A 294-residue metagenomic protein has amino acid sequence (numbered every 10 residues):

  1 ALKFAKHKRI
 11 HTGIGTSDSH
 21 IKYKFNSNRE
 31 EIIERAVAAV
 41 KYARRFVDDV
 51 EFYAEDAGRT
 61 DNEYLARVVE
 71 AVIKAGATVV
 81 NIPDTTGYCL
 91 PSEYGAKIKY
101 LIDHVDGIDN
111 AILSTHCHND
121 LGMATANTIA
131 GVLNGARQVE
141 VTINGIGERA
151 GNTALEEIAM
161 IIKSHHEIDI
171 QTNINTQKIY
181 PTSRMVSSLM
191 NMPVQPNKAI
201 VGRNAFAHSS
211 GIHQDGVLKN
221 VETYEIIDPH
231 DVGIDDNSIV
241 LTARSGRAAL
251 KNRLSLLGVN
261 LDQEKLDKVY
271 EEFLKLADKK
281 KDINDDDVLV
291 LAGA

Functional and structural regions predicted by a protein language model:
A1-L113, I129-A136: Alpha/beta enzyme core
L2-K6, I10, V40, R44-V47 (+9 more regions): Structural signal for hydrophobic packing residues in well-ordered secondary-structure cores of soluble enzyme domains
K3-R9, A36-A38, L65-A71, A96-K99 (+5 more regions): Short, functional N-terminal and low-complexity linear motifs
G15, S19, E51, R137-E140 (+5 more regions): A generic, residue-level signal for flexible/boundary positions that often mark functional hotspots
R29, E55-G58, G87-P91, C117-L121 (+6 more regions): Hydrophobic alpha-helical scaffolding
E31-R35, A39, Y53, D61-V68 (+11 more regions): General structural feature for long, well-ordered alpha-helical segments within catalytic domains of soluble enzymes
C89, A96-N220, Y224: Catalytic alpha/beta core domains of metabolic enzymes, predominantly
M160, I168-A294: A mid-to-C-terminal "edge-of-domain" accessory segment
